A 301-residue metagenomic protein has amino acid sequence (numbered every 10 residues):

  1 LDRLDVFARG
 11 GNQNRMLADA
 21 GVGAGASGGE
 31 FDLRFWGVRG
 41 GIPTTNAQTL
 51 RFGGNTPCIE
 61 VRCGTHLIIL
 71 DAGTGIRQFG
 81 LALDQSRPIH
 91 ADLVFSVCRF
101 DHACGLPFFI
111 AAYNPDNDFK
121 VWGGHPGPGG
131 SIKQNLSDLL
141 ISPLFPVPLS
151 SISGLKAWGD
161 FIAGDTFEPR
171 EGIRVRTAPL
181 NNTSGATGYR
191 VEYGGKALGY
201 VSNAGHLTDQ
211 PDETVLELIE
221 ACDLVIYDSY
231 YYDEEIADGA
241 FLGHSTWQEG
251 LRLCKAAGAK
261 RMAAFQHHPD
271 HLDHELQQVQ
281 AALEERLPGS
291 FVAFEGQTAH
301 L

Functional and structural regions predicted by a protein language model:
L1-G199, Q210, V215, L276-L301: Binuclear metal-dependent hydrolase catalytic cores
R3, A8-R9, R15-A18, G205-G296: Cap/insert and terminal regions of metallo-dependent hydrolase folds
V201-N203: DG-centered beta-turn motif at the end of beta-strands
